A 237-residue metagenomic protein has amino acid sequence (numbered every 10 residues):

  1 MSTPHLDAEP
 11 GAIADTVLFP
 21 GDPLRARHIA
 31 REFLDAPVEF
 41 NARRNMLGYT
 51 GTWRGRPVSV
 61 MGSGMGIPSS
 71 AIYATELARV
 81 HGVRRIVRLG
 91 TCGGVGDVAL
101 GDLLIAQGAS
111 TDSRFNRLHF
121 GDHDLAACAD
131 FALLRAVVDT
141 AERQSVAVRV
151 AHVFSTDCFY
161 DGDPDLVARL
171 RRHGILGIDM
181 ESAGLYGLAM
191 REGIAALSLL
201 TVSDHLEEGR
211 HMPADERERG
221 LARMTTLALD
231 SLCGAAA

Functional and structural regions predicted by a protein language model:
M1-R135, T140: Metabolite-binding pocket within alpha/beta catalytic cores that recognizes anionic/polar moieties
D35-N41, S145-A151, A235-A237: Flexible, glycine/charged-enriched surface loops at secondary-structure junctions
P68-A71, M180-L185: Short glycine/serine/threonine-rich phosphate/pyrophosphate-binding segments that cradle anionic phosphate groups
D124-H173: Active-site rim beta-loop-alpha module in soluble metabolic enzymes
A136-Q144, L188, L227-A235: Generic non-transmembrane alpha-helical segments
L176-G177: Short pre-catalytic strand/loop immediately N-terminal to key active-site residues, enriched for Gly-Thr
A183-E216: Zn-dependent metallopeptidase/amidohydrolase metal-coordination segment
L206-A237: His/Asp/Glu-rich mid-to-C-terminal helical/loop segments that flank catalytic regions of hydrolases
